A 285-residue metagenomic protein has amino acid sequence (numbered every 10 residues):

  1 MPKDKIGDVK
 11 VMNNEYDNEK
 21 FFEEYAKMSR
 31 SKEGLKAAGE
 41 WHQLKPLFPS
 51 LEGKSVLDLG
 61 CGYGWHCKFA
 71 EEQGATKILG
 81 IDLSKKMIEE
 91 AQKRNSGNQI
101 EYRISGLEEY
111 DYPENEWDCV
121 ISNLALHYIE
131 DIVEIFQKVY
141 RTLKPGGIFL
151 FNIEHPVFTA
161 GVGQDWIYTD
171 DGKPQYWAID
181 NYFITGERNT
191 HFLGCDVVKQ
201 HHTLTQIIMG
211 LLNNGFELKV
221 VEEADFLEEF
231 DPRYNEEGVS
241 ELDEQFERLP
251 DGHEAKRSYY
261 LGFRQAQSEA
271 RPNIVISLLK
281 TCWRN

Functional and structural regions predicted by a protein language model:
K3-L51, W65-F69, E90: Conserved class I S-adenosyl-L-methionine
L57-L59, Y63-Y110: Class I SAM-dependent methyltransferase SAM/SAH-binding core
E108-V120: A short acidic, Gly/Pro-enriched loop at the edge of an enzyme's catalytic core that lines a small-molecule cofactor
D118-V133: A short SAM/SAH-binding and catalytic strip from SAM-dependent methyltransferases
V133-I148: A short glycine-rich, Lys/Arg-flanked "PGG" loop and its adjoining helix->strand segment in the class I
F149-G186: Conserved class I S-adenosyl-L-methionine
E187, V198-V221: Short alpha-helix
G210-N285: C-terminal lobe and adjacent flexible extensions of AdoMet/dcAdoMet transferase-like proteins
